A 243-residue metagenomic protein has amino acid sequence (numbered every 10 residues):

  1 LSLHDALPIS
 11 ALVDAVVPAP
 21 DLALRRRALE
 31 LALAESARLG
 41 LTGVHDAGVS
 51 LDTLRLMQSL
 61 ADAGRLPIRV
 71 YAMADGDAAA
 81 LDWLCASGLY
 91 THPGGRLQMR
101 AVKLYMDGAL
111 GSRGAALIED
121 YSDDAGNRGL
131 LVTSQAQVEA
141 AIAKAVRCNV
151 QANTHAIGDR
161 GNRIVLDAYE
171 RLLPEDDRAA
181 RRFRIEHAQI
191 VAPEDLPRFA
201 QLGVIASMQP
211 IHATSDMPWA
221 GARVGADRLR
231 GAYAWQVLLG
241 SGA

Functional and structural regions predicted by a protein language model:
L1, A6-C85, L104-G161, P174-D177 (+3 more regions): Divalent metal-binding segments
T53-L54, N162-E170, P197, D216-R223: Histidine/acidic-residue-rich catalytic or RNA/ligand-binding cores of hydrolases and nuclease-related proteins
L56-G64, K144, A168-E175, D195-R198 (+3 more regions): Alpha-helical structural signal in soluble globular domains
L66-R69, G95-Q98, C148-N149, A180-R181 (+2 more regions): Loop/turn elements at helix/coil->beta-strand transitions in domains of secreted/extracellular proteins
A80-V102, V191-I205: Short amphipathic alpha-helices and their capping/turn segments at secondary-structure boundaries
Y90-Q98, L172-H187, V191, V237-L238 (+1 more regions): Structural recognition of alpha->loop->beta junctions
R96-G114, G203-T214: Non-cysteine beta-strand/loop elements that form the S-adenosyl-L-methionine
I190-A243: Active-site-adjacent C-terminal substructures of enzyme catalytic domains
